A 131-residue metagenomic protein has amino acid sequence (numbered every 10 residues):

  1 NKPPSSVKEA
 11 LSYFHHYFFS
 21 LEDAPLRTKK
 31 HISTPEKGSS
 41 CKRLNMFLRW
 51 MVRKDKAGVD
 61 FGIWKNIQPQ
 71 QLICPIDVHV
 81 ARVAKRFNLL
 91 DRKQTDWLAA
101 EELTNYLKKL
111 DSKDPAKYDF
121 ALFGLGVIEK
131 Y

Functional and structural regions predicted by a protein language model:
N1-Y131: HhH-family (HhH-GPD) DNA N-glycosylase catalytic core used in base-excision repair
